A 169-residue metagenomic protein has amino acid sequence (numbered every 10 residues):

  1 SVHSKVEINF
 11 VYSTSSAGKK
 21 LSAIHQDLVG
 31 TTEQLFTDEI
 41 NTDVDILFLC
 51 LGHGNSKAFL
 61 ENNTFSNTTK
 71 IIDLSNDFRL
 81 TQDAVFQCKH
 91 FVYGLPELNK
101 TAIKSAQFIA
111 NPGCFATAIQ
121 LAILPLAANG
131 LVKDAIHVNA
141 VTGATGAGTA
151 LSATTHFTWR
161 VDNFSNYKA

Functional and structural regions predicted by a protein language model:
S1-K168: N-terminal Rossmann-like NAD(P) cofactor-binding subdomain of oxidoreductases, focused on the glycine-rich
